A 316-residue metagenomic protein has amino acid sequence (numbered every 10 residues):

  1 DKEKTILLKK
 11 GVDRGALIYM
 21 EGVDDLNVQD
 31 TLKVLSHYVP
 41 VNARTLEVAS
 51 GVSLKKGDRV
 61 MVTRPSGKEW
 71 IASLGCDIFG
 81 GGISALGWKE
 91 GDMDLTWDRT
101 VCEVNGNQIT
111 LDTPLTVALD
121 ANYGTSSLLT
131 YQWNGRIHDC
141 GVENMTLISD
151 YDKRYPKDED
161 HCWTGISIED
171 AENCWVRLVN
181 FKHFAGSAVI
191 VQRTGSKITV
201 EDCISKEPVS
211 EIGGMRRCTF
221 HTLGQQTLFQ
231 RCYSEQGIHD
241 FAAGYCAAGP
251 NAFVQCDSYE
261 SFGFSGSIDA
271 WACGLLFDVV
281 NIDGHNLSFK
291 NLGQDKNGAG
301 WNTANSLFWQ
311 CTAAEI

Functional and structural regions predicted by a protein language model:
D1-I316: Extracellular/periplasmic carbohydrate-active domains that bind, remodel, or depolymerize complex polysaccharides
